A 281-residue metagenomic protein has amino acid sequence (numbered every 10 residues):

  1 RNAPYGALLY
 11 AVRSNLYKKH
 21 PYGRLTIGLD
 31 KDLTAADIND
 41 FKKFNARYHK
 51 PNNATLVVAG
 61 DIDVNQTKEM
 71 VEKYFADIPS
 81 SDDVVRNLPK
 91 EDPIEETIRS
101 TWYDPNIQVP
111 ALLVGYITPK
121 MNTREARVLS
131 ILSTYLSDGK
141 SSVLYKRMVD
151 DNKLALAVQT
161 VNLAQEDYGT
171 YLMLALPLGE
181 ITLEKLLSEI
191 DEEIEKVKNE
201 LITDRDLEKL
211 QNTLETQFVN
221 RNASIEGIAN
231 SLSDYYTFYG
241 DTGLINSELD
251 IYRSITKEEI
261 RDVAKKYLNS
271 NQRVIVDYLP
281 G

Functional and structural regions predicted by a protein language model:
R1, I62, Q66, Y74-D82 (+4 more regions): A generic secondary-structure signal for well-formed alpha-helical elements
P4-K31, N53-A59, P110-K120, K146-S254 (+1 more regions): M16 family metallopeptidases and their MPP-like homologs
Y5, I38-Y74, Q272: Non-catalytic, conformational "gating/processing" segments within enzyme and secreted inhibitor domains
S14, D83-S141, L174, I251: His/Glu-based metal-binding/catalytic segments typifying zinc-dependent metallopeptidases
K42-A46, R99-W102, A157-L163: Short beta-strand/turn micro-motifs at beta-sheet edges
D63-Y103, S247-G281: Proteolytic maturation boundary segments
V64-K68, R124, E180-K185: Short, conserved charged micro-motifs
E72-A76, I131, V149-D151, I190-D191: Short, solvent-exposed amphipathic alpha-helical segments in soluble enzyme and RNA/protein-processing domains
